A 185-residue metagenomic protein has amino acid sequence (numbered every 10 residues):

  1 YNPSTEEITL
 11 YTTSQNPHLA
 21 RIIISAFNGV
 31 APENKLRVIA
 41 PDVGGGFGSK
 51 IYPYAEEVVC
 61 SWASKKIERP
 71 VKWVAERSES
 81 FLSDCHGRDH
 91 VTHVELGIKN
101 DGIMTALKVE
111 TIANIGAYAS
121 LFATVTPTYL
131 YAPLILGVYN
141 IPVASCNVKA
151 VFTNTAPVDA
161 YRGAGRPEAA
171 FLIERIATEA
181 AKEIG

Functional and structural regions predicted by a protein language model:
Y1-G185: Structural alpha/beta core scaffold segments of enzyme domains
